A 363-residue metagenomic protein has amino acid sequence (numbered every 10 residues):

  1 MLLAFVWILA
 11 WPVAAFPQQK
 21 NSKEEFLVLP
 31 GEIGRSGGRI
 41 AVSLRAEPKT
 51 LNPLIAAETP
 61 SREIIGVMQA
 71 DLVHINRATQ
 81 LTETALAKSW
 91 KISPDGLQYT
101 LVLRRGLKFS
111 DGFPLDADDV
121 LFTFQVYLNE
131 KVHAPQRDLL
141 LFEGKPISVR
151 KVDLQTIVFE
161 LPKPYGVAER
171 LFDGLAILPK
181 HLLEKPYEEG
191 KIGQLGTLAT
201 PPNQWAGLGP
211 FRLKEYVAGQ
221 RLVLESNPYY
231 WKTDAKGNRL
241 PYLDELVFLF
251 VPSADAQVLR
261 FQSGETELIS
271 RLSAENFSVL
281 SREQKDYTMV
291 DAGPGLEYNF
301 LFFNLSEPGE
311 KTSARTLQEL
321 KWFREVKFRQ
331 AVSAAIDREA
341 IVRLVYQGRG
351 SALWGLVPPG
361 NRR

Functional and structural regions predicted by a protein language model:
M1-P12: Bacterial N-terminal signal peptides
F16-E32, A78, R104-R137, I147-K151 (+4 more regions): Extracytoplasmic/periplasmic ligand-capture domains
K20-F26, A41-P94, Q125, Q204-L208: N-terminal lobe/hinge region of extracytoplasmic solute-binding protein
L27, A46-R62, L86, F113 (+3 more regions): A structural "hinge/loop" feature
I40, Q69-D71, Y99, Q220-L222 (+1 more regions): Small-molecule pocket liners
E47-P48, G106-L107, P164-Y165: Acidic glycine-/aspartate-rich tracts in secreted/extracellular proteins
Y99-V102, Q155-L161, L222-E225: A generic structural motif
R137-E189, E215-V217: Surface-exposed binding/hinge segments that line and control ligand-binding clefts or catalytic entry sites
